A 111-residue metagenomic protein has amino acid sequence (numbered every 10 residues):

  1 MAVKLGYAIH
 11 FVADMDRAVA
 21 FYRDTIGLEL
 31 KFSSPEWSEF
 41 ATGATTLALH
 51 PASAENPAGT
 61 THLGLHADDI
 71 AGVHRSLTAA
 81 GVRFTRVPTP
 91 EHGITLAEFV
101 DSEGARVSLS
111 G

Functional and structural regions predicted by a protein language model:
M1-R17, T46, T61-L63: N-terminal beta-strand motif that seeds the catalytic metal site of vicinal oxygen chelate
A2-K4, E55-T60, P90-E91: Short glycine-enriched loop/turn motifs at secondary-structure junctions
A18-R23, L77, G104: Conserved active-site tyrosine of GNAT-family acetyltransferases
G27-F32, F84-P88: Short secondary-structure junctions
E29-T61, R106-G111: Conserved short beta-strand elements that form part of the metal-binding/catalytic scaffold of enzyme active sites
H74-R75, V82-G111: Vicinal oxygen chelate
